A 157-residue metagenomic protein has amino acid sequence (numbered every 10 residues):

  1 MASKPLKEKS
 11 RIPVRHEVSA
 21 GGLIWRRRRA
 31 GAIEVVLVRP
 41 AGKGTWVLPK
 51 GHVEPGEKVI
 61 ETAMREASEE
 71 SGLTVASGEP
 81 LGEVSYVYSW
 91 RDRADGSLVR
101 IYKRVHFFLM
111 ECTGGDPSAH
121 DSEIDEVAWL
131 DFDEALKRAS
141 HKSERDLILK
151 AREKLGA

Functional and structural regions predicted by a protein language model:
M1-R28, S97: Acidic, metal-coordinating catalytic segment for phosphate/diphosphate chemistry, firing primarily on the Nudix
V18, E34, R104-F108: Short beta-strand micro-motifs in enzyme catalytic cores
A30-A76: Conserved Nudix-box catalytic region and its N-terminal flanking loop in Nudix hydrolases and closely related
V47, Y102, W129: Short aromatic/basic micro-patch
K58, S85-Y88, D95, E111-P117 (+1 more regions): Glycine-aromatic-enriched surface loops/turns that form tight recognition elements
G72-G115: Active-site segment of metal-dependent pyrophosphate-handling enzymes, primarily the Nudix hydrolase catalytic core
H106-I148: NUDIX/MutT-family hydrolases
